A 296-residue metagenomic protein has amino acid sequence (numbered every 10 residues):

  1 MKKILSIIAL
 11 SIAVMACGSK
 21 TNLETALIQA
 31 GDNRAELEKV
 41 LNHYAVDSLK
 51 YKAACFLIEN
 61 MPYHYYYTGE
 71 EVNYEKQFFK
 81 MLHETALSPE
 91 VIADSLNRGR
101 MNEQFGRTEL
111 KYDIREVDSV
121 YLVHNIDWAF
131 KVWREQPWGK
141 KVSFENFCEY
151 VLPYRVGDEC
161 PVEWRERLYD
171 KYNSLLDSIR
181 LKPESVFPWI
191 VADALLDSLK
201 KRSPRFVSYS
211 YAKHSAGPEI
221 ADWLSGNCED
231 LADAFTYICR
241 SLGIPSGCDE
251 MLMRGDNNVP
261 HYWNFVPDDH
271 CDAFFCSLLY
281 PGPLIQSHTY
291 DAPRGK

Functional and structural regions predicted by a protein language model:
M1-K2, S19: Generic cytosolic/nucleocytoplasmic N-terminal low-complexity/intrinsically disordered segments
K2-A9: Sec-dependent signal peptide recognition, specifically the positively charged N-region followed immediately by
A9-G18: Hydrophobic h-region of N-terminal signal peptides that target proteins for export in Gram-negative bacteria
C17-K201, S241, H270, D291-K296: N-terminal accessory/pre-domain segments preceding catalytic cores
Y44-A45, I179-L199, V207-P218, L224-K296: Hydrophobic/aromatic-rich core segments of domains that either
P204: Carbohydrate-active enzymes and regulators
